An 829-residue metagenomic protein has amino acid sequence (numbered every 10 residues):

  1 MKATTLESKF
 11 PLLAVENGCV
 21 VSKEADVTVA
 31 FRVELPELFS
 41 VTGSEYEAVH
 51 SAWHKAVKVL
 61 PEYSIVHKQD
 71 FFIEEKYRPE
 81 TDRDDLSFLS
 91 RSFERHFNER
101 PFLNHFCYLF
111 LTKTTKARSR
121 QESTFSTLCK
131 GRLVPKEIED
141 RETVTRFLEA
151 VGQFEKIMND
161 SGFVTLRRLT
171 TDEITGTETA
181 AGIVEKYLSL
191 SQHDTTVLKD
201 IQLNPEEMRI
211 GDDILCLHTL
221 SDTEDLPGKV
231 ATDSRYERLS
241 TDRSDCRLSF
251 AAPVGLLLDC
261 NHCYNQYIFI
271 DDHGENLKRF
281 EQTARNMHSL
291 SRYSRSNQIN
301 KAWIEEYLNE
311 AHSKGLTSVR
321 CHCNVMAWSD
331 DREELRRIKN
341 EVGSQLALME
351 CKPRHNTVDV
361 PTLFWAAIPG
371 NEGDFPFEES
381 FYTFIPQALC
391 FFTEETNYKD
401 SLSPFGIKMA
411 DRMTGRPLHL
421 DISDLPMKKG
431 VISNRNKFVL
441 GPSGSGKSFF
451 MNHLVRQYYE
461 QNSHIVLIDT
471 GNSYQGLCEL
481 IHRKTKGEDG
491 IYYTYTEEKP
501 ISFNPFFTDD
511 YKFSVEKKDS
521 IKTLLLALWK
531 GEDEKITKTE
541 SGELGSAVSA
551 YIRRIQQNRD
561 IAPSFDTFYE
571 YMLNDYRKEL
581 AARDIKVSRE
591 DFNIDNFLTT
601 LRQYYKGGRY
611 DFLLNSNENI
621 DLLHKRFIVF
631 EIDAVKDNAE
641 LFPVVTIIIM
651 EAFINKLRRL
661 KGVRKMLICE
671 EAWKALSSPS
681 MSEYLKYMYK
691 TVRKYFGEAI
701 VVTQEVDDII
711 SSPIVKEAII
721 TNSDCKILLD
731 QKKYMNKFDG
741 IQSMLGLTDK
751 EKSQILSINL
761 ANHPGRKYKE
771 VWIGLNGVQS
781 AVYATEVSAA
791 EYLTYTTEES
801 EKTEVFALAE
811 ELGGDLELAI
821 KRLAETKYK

Functional and structural regions predicted by a protein language model:
M1-E395: Extended, folded cores of ATP/NTP-driven motor/assembly subunits in large transport and secretion machines
C19-A25, N98-L103, S313-S318, A410-R412 (+3 more regions): Short glycine/proline-enriched loop/turn "hinge" motifs that connect secondary-structure elements and lie
G43, E47-V59, L258-D259, C351-K352 (+8 more regions): P-loop NTPase motor domains
T81-L86, S123-L128, G370-D374, L480-T485 (+5 more regions): Short secondary-structure boundary/capping segments
H96, K512-P563, P713-K829: P-loop NTPase motor core of the ASCE superfamily
L128-I157, M349, G441-S448, T794-A819: Short, cationic low-complexity segments
S423-S445, F449-R456, I465-Y474, I491-K499 (+2 more regions): Conserved P-loop NTPase motor cores
Q461-S463: Conserved SF1/SF2 helicase motif Ia
